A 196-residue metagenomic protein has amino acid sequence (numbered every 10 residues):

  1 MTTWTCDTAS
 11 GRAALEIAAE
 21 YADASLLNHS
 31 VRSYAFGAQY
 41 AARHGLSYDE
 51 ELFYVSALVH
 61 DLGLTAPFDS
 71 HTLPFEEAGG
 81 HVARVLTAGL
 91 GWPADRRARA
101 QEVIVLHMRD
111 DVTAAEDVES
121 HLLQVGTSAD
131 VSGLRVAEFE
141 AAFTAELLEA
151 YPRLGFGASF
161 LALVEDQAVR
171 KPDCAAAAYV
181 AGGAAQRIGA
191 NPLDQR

Functional and structural regions predicted by a protein language model:
M1, Y21-L46, W92, R109-R196: Divalent metal-dependent phosphate-bond-processing catalytic cores, especially two-metal-ion Mg2+/Mn2+ enzymes that act
M1-L15: Short alpha-helical hairpin
G11-H29, L62-T65: Active-site flanking loop/helix segments enriched in acidic
N28, Y48-Y54, P74, D95-R99 (+1 more regions): Alpha-helix N-cap and coil->helix boundary residues
S33-A35, P74-L90: An active-site-proximal "capping" alpha-helix that borders the catalytic cofactor pocket
E51-D69, G79, Q101-D110: His-Asp-centered metal-binding catalytic motifs of divalent-metal-dependent phosphohydrolases/nucleases
A66-P74, G91-W92: Short coil/turn segments at secondary-structure boundaries
L86-I104: A generic, well-ordered mixed alpha/beta core segment in the N-terminal half of proteins
